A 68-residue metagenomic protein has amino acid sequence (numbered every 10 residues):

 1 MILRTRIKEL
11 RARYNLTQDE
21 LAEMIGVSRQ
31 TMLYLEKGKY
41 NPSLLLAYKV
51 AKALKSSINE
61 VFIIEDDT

Functional and structural regions predicted by a protein language model:
M1-R13: A short, Lys/Arg-rich alpha-helix, primarily the initiator
T5, N15-L16, P42-L45: Residue-level signal for the short linker/turn that defines the boundary of a DNA-recognition helix
A12, E23, K52: Alpha-helical residues within the helix-turn-helix
L16-Y34: Short alpha-helical DNA-recognition segment
K37, S56, D66: Short, conserved catalytic or interaction motifs in soluble domains
L45-E60: DNA major-groove recognition helix of helix-turn-helix/homeodomain DNA-binding modules
F62-T68: Short, charged recognition helix plus adjacent turn of helix-turn-helix-like nucleic-acid-binding domains
